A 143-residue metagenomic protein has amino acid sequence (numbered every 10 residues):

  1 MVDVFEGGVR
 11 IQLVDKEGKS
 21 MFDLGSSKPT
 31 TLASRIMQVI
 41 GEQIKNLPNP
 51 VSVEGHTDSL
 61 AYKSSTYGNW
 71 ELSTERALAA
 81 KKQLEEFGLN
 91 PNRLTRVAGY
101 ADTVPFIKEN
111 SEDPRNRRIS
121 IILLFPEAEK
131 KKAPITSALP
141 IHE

Functional and structural regions predicted by a protein language model:
M1-F5, N49-G55, R96: Short beta-strand elements
M1-V4, G8-R10, L32-V39, Q43: Extracytoplasmic beta-rich ectodomain segments of secreted or membrane-anchored proteins
V4-G8, N46-P48, N92, N116-I119: Extracytoplasmic
Q12-V14, M21-I36, H56-P134, L139-P140: Periplasmic OmpA-like peptidoglycan-binding domain that tethers envelope proteins to the cell wall
M37-D58: A short, charged
